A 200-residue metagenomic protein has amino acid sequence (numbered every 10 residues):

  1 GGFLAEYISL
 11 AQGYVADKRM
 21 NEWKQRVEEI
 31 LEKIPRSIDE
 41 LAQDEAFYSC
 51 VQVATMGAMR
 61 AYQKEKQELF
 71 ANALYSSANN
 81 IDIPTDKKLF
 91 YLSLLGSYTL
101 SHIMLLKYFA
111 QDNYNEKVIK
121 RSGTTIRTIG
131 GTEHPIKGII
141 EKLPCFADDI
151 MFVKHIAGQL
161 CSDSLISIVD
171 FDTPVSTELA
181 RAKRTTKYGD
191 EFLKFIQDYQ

Functional and structural regions predicted by a protein language model:
G1-V27: Membrane-inserting effector segments that mediate pore formation, membrane fusion, or transient membrane insertion
F3, Y7, A54, T85-D86 (+1 more regions): General secondary-structure edge motif
A11-Y14, A58, D112: Alpha-helix C-capping/helix-to-loop hinge sites
E22-L89, L94: Amphipathic, membrane-inserting segments
Q67-Q200: Long, helix-rich, hydrophobic modules that act as membrane-proximal anchors or helical bundle/coiled-coil regulators
